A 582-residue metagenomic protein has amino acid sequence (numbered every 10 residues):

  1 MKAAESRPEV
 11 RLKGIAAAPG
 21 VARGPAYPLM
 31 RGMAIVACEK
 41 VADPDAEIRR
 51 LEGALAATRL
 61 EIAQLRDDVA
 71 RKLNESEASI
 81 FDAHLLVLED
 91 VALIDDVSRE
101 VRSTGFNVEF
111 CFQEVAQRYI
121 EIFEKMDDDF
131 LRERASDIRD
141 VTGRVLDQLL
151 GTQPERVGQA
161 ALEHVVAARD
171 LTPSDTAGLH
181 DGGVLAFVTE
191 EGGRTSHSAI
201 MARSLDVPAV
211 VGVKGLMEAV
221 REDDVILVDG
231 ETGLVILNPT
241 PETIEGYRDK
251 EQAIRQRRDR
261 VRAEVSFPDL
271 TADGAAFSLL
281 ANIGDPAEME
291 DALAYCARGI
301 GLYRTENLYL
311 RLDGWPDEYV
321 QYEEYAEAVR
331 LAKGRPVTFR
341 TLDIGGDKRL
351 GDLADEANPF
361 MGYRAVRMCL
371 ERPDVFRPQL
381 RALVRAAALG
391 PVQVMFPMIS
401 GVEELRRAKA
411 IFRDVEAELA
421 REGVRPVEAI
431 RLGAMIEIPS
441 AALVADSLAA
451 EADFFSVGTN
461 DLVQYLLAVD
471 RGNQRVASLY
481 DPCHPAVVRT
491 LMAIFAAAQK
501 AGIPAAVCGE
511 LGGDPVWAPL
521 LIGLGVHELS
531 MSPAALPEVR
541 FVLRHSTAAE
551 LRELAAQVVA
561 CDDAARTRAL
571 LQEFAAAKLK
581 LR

Functional and structural regions predicted by a protein language model:
M1-L331, V337-I344, M368, R372 (+9 more regions): Non-catalytic, soluble scaffold/interaction modules
R258-R582: Conserved alpha/beta-domain cores
